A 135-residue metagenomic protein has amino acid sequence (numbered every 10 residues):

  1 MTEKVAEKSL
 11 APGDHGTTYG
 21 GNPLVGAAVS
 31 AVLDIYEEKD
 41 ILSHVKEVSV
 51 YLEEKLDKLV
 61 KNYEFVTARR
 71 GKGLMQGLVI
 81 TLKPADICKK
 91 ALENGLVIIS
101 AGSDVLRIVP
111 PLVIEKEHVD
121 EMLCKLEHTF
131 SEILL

Functional and structural regions predicted by a protein language model:
M1-L135: Conserved N-terminal phosphate-binding loop of PLP-dependent enzymes in the Aspartate aminotransferase
